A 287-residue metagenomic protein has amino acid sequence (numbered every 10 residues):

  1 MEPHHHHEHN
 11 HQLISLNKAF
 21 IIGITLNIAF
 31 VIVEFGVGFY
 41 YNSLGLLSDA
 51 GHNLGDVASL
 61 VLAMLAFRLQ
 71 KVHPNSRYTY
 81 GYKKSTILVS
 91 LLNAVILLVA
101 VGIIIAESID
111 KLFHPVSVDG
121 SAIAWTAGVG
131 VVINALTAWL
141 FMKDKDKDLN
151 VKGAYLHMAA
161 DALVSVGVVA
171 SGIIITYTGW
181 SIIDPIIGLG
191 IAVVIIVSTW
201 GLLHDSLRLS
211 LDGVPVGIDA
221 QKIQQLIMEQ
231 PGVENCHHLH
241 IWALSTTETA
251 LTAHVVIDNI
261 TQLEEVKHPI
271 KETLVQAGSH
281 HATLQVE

Functional and structural regions predicted by a protein language model:
E2-I21, Y41, G45-L47, G51 (+1 more regions): Alpha-helical transmembrane segments and adjacent TM-loop junctions that form the membrane-embedded core of multi-pass
I21-V37, I133: First transmembrane helix
G55: A phosphate-binding glycine/aspartate-rich beta-alpha loop in the early core of alpha/beta enzymes
